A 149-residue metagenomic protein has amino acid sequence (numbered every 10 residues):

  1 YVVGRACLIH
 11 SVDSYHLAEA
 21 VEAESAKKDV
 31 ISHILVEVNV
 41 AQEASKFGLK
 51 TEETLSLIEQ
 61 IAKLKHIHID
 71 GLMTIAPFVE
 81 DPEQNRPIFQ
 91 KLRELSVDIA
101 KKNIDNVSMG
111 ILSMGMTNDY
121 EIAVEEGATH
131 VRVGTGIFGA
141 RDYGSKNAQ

Functional and structural regions predicted by a protein language model:
Y1-N118, V124-E126, F138: Conserved alpha/beta-domain cores
V124-Q149: C-terminal helical cap(s) of enzyme catalytic domains, especially alpha/beta-barrels
